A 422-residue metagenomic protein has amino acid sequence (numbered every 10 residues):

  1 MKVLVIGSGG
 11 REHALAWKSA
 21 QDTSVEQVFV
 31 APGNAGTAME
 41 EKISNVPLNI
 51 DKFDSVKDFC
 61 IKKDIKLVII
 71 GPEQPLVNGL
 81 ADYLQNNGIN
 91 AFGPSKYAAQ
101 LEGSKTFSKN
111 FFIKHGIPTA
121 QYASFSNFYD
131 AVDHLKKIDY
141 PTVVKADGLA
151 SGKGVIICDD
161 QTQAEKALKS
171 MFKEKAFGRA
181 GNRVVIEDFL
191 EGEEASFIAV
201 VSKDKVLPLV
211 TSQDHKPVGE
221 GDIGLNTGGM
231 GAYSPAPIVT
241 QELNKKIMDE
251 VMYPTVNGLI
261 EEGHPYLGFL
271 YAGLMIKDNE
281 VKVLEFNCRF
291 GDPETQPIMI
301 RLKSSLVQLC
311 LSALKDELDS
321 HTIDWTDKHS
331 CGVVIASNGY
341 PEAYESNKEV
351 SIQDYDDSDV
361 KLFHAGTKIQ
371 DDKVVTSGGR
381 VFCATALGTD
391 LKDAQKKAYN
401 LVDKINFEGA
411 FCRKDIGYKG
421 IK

Functional and structural regions predicted by a protein language model:
M1-Y97: ATP-binding N-terminal substructure of ATP-dependent carboxylate-amine bond-forming enzymes
L4-V5, L101-V185, Q213, P237 (+1 more regions): Active-site nucleotide/adenylate-binding loops and adjacent lid/helix of ATP-dependent enzymes
Q21, A38-M39, F92, K114-G116 (+12 more regions): Solvent-exposed alpha-helices and their adjacent loops that cap or buttress functional pockets in soluble metabolic
M39-E41, Q100-T106, G219-E220: Short, charged, surface-exposed secondary-structure boundary motifs
C158-T295: Internal nucleotide-binding/catalytic subdomain
M248-L270, N287-D359, Q370: Active-site "cap" helix and flanking loop/linker of ATP-utilizing ligase/carboxylase catalytic domains
T367-D371, T376-K422: Generic C-terminus detector
